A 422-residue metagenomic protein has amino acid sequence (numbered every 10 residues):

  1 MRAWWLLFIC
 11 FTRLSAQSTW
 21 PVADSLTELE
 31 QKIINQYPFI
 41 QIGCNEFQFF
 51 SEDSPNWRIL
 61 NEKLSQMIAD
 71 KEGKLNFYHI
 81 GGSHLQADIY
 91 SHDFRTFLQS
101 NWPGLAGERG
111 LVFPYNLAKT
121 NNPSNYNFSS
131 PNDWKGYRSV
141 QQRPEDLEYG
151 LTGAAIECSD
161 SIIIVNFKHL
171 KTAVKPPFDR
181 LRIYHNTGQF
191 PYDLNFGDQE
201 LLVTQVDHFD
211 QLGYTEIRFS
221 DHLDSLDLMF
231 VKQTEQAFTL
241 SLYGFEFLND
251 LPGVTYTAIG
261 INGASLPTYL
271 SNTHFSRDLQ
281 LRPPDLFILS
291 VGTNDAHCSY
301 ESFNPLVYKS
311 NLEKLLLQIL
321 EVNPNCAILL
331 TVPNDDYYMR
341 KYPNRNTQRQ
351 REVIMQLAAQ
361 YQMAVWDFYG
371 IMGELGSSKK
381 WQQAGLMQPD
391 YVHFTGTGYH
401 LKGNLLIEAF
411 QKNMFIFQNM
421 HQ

Functional and structural regions predicted by a protein language model:
M1-L29, N419-Q422: Bacterial Sec-dependent N-terminal signal peptides
A16-S65: Sec-dependent signal peptide cleavage junction
E52-M67, Y269-L281, S310-Q318, Q348-E352: Alpha-helical scaffolding within the catalytic cores of extracellular/periplasmic polymer-degrading hydrolases
G73-N76, P252-T255, R282-F287, N323-I328 (+1 more regions): Loop/turn elements at helix/coil->beta-strand transitions in domains of secreted/extracellular proteins
I80-S83, A258-G263, L289-N294, T331-D335 (+1 more regions): Active-site-proximal beta-strand/loop segments in catalytic clefts of secreted hydrolases
Q86-F196, D207-S310, H393: Conserved SGNH/GDSL esterase-like catalytic core that processes O-acyl groups on lipids and polysaccharides
L286-G292, L312-L317, A327-V332: Conserved, well-ordered alpha-helix/loop/beta-strand core segments that scaffold catalytic motifs
N334-Q422: Catalytic His-Asp segment of secreted/periplasmic serine-dependent ester chemistry enzymes
